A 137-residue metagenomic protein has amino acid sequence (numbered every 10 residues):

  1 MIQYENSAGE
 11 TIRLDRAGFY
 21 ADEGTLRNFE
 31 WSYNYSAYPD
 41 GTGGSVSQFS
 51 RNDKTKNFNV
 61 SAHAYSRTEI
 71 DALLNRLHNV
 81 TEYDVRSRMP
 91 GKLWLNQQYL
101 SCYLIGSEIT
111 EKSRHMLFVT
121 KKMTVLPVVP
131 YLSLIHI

Functional and structural regions predicted by a protein language model:
M1-G9, K56, A62, S66-E69 (+1 more regions): Long, acidic, intrinsically disordered low-complexity segments
M1-T55, Q97-S113: Solvent-exposed edge beta-strands and adjacent loop segments that serve as assembly or binding interfaces
G43-T68, R114-Y131: Oligomerization/assembly interface segments of phage tail-like spikes and tubes
H63-G106: Short, acidic/charged, Gly/Pro-enriched secondary-structure junctions
P90-G91, L95-V129: Contiguous mid-protein beta-loop-alpha structural module that forms a pocket-lining wall or clamp of enzyme active
I135-I137: Conserved small/polar residues in nucleotide/adenosyl-binding loops
